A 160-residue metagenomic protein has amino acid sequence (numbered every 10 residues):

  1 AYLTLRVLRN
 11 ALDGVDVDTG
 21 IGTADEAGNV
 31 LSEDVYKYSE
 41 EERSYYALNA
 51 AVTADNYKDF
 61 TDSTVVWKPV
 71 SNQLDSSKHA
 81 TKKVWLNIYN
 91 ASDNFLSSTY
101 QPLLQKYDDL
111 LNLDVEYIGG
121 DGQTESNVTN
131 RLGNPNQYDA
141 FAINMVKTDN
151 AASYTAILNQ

Functional and structural regions predicted by a protein language model:
A1-R6, L104, F141, V146-Q160: Hydrophobic alpha-helical
Y2, Y45, N94, S98: Electropositive phosphate-/nucleotide-binding environments in soluble metabolic enzymes
L3, V7-K82: Hinge/cleft segment of the Venus flytrap/periplasmic-binding protein
E33, V65-W67, L113, N130 (+2 more regions): Hydrophobic transmembrane signal anchors and adjacent membrane-proximal interface regions, especially in viral
V35-K37, N56-D59, N94, K106 (+1 more regions): Intrinsic disorder/low-structure terminal segments
Y46, D108-N112, Q160: Short, well-ordered coil/turn elements that cap or connect secondary structure elements
K82-L103, Y107-L110, V115-P135, A142-A151: Extracytoplasmic "Venus flytrap"
